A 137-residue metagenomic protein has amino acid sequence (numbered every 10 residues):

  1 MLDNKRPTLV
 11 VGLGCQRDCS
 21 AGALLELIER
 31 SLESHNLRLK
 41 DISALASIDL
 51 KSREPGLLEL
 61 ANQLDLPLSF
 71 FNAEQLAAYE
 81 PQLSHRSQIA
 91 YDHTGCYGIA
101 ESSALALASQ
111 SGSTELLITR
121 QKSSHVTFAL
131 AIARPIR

Functional and structural regions predicted by a protein language model:
M1-L50, A131-R137: Conserved mixed alpha/beta catalytic, RNA-binding, or beta-rich assembly cores of soluble enzyme, regulatory
D3-K5, A100-R137: C-terminal edge-of-domain segments
T8-V11, S43-A44, S69, S113-L117 (+1 more regions): Structural motif
G14-C15, C96, A104: Functionally engaged cysteine thiol sites
L25, E29, L58, A100-S103: Predominant activation on well-ordered alpha-helical scaffold segments within soluble catalytic domains
E33, L37, S47, N62-S69 (+2 more regions): Generic secondary-structure signature for well-ordered alpha-helical cores
K40-I42, K51, Y79-Q82, R86 (+2 more regions): Surface-exposed loop/turn and secondary-structure junction residues enriched for glycine/proline
I48, E54-I99: Long, charge-dense
